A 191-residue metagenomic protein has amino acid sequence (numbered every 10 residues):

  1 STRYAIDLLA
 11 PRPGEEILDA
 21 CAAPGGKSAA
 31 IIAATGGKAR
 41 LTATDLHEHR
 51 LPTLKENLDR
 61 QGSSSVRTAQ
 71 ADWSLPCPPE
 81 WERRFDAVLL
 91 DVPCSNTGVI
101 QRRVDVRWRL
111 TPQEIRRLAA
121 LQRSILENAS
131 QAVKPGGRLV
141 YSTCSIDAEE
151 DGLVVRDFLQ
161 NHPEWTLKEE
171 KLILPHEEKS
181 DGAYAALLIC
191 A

Functional and structural regions predicted by a protein language model:
S1-A191: S-adenosylmethionine
